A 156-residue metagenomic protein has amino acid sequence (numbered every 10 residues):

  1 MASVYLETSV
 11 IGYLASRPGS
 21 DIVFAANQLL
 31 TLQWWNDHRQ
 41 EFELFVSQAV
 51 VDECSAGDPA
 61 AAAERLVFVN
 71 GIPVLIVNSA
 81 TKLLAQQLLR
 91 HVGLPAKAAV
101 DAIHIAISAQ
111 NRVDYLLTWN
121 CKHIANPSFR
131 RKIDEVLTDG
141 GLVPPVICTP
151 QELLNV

Functional and structural regions predicted by a protein language model:
M1-V46, S55-L66, R90-A96, R130-D134 (+2 more regions): Short, well-structured N-terminal submotif of metal-dependent ribonuclease cores
T8, Q48, A102-A106: Non-catalytic, well-ordered alpha-helical scaffold segments
V10-I11, V50-E53, K122-I124, L153-L154: Short, solvent-exposed loop/turn segments at secondary-structure junctions
W34-W35, A106-I107, L137: Short, flexible, glycine/charge-rich loop motifs used to bind or transfer phosphoryl groups or to couple energy/partner
V51-S79: A short, hydrophobic/aromatic-rich structural module that often spans a beta strand with its adjoining loop
G71-K132, Q151-L154: Active-site neighborhoods of divalent-metal-dependent phosphate/nucleic-acid chemistry enzymes
D139-V156: C-terminal interaction segment
